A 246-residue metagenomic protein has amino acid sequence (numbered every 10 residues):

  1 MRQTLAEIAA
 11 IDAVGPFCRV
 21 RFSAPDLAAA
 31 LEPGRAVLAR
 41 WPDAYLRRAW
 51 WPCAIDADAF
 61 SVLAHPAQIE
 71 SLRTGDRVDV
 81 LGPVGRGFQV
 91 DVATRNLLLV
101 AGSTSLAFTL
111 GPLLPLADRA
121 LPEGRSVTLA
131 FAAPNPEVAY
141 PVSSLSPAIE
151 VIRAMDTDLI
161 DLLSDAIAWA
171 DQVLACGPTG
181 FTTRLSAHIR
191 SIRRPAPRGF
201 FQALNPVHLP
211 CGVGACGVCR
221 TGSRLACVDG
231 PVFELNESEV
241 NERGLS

Functional and structural regions predicted by a protein language model:
M1-D76: Ferredoxin-reductase
Q3, E32, R47, A107 (+3 more regions): Conserved active-site and cofactor/substrate-binding residues in soluble primary-metabolism enzymes
P42-L46, L81-F88, L245: Short, charged beta-turn/beta-strand-edge "cap" motif at the junction between a beta-strand and an adjacent loop
E70-L209: FNR/FR-type flavoprotein reductase catalytic core
P206-P231: Local cysteine-cluster metal-coordination motifs and their immediate loop/turn environment, predominantly Fe-S cluster
G222-D229, F233-S246: Short Fe-S-cluster ligation motifs
